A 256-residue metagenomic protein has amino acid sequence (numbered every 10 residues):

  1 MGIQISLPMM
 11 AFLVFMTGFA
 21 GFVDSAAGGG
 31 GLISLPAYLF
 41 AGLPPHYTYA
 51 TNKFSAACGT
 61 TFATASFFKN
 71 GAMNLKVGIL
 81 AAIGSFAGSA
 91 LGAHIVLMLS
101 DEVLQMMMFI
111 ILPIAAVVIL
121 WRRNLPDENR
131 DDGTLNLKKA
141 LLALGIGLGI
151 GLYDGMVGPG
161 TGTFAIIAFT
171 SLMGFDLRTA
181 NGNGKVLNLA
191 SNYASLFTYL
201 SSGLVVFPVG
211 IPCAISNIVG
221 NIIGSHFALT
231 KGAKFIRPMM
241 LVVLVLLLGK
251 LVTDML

Functional and structural regions predicted by a protein language model:
M1-P44, R130-N181: Selected transmembrane alpha-helices and immediately adjacent juxtamembrane segments of polytopic inner-membrane
M10, K53, M108-L112, A116 (+3 more regions): Residues within membrane-spanning alpha-helices of integral membrane proteins, especially the hydrophobic core/packing
V14, G18, F22, K53 (+9 more regions): Residue-level signature of the transmembrane alpha-helical core of multi-pass small-molecule transporters
F40, A93, L97, M106 (+4 more regions): Transmembrane helix-loop junction
H46-A50, N181-K185: Small-residue hotspots at the loop-to-helix junctions and early N-terminal turns of transmembrane alpha-helices
A50-V103, M107-I110, N192-V242: Selective hydrophobic functional segments
F62-A72, F109-L135, L248-L256: Transmembrane helix exit motif
G147-V157, S195-G203, G210, L247-L256: Hydrophobic alpha-helical transmembrane segments in multi-pass integral membrane proteins
